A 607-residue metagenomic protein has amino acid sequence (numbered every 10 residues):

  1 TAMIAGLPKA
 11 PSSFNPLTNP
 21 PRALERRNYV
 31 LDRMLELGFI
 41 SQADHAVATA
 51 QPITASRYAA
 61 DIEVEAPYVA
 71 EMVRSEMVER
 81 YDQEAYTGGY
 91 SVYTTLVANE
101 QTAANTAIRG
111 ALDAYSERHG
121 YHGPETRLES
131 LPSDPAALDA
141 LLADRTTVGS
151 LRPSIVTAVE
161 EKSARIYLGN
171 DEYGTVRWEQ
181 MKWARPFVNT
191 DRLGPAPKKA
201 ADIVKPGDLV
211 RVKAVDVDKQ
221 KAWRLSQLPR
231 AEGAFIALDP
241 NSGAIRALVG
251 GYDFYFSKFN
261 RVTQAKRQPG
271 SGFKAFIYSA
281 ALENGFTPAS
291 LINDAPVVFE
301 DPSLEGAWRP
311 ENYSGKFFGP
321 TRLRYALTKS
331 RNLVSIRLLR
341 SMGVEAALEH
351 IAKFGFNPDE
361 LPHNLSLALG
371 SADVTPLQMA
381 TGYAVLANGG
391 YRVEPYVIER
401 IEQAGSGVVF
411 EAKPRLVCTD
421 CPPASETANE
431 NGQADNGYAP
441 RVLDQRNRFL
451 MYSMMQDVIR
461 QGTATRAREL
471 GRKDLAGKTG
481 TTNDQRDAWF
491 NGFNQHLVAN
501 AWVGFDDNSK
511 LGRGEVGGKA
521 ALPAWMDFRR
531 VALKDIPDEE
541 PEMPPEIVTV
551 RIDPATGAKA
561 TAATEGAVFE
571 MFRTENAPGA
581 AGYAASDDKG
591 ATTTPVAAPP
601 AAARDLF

Functional and structural regions predicted by a protein language model:
T1-G169, L338-S341, E345, E349-K353 (+3 more regions): Non-catalytic, structured segments within soluble enzyme domains
T1-K9, V30, A98-D113, N241-S242 (+6 more regions): Active-site-proximal alpha-helical segments within enzyme catalytic domains
A2, L17-N28, F39-A43, A60-M72 (+15 more regions): Soluble non-cytosolic domains of exported or imported proteins
S12-P16, A46, Q51, G110-F273 (+8 more regions): Short pre-catalytic segments that frame enzyme active sites
A43, E117, T287-D294, R392-V397 (+4 more regions): Acidic/polar loop patches that form or flank catalytic/metal-binding clefts of enzymes that bind anionic ligands
P52-I53, Y58, I62, L96-V97 (+6 more regions): Active-site-proximal helix/loop microenvironment of the serine DD-peptidase/beta-lactamase transpeptidase fold
T54, S130-A137, A158-K162, G169-D171 (+7 more regions): Soluble, non-transmembrane domains of envelope/secretory-pathway proteins that act on or interact with carbohydrate
P67-E84, G233-Q268, S279-A280, A352 (+7 more regions): Active-site beta-strand/loop architecture of penicillin-binding DD-peptidases
